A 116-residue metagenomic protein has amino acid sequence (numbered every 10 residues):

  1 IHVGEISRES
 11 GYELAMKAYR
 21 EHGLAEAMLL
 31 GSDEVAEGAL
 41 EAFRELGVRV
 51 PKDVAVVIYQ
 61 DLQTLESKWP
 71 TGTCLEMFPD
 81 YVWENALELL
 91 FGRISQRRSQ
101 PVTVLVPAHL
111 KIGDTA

Functional and structural regions predicted by a protein language model:
I1-E9: Short beta-strand elements in bilobed, periplasmic/extracellular small-molecule ligand-binding domains
S10, L14: Short acidic active-site motifs
M16-A116: Flexible loop/turn connectors
